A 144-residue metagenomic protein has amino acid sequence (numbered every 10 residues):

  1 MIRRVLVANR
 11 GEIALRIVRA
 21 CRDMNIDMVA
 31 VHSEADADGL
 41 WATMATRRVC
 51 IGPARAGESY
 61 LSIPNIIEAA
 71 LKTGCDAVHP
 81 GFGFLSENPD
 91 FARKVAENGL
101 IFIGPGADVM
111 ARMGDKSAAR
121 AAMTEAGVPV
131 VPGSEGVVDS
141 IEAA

Functional and structural regions predicted by a protein language model:
M1-A144: N-terminal beta-alpha lobe that positions the nucleotide/phosphoryl donor in ATP/NTP-coupled carboxylate activation
